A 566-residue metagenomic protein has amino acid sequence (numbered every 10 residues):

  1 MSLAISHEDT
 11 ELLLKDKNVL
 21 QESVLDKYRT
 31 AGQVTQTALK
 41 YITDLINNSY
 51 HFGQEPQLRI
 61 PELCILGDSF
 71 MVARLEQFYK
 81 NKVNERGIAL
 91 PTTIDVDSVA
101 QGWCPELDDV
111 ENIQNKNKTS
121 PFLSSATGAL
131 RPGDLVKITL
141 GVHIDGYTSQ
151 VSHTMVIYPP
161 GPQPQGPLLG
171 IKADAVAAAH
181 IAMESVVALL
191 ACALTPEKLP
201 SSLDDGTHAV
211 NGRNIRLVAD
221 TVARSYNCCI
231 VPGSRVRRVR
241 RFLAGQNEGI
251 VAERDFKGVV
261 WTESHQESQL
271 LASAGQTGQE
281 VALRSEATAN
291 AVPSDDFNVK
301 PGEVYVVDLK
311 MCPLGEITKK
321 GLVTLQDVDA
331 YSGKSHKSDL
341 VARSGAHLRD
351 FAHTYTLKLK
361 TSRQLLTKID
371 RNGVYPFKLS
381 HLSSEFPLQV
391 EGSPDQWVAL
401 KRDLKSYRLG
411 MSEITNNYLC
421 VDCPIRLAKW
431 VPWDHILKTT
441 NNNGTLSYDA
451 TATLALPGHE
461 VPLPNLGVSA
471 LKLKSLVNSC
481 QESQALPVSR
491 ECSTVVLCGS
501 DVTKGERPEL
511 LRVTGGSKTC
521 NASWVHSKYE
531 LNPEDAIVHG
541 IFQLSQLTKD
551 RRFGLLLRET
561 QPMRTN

Functional and structural regions predicted by a protein language model:
M1-N566: Active-site neighborhoods and metal-handling regions in enzymes and metal-associated proteins
